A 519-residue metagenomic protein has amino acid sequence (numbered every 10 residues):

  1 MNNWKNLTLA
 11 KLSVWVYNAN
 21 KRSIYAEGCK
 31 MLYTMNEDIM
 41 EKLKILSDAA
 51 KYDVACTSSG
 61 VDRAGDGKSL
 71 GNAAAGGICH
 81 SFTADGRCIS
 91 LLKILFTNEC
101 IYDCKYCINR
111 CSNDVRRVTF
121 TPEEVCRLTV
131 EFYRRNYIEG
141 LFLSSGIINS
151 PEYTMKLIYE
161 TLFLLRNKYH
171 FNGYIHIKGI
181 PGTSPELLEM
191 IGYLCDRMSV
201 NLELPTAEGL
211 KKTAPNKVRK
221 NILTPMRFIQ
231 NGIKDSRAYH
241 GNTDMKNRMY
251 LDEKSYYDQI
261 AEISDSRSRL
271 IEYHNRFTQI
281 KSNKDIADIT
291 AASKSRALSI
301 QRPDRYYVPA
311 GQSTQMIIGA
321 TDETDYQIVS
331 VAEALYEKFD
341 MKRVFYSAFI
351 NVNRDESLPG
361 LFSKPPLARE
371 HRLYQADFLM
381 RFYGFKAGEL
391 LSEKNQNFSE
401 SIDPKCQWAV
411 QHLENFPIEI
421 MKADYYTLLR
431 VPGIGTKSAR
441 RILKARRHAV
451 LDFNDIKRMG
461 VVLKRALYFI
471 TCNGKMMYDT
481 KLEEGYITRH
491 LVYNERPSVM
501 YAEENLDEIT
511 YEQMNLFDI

Functional and structural regions predicted by a protein language model:
N2-E99, I470, K481-L506, N515-I519: Flexible, acidic/Gly-rich N-terminal and inter-domain linker regions that tether and position cofactor-handling modules
R63-A64, D244-L251, F349-R354, E389-K405: A glycine-rich phosphate-binding loop feature that marks nucleotide/adenosyl-phosphate handling sites
I94-E123: Canonical Radical SAM [4Fe-4S] cluster-binding loop centered on the CxxxCxxC motif and its immediate flanking residues
C126, N149-Y383: Conserved AdoMet/S-adenosylmethionine-binding subsite of the radical SAM
V130-S144: Short Fe-S-cluster ligation motifs
F362-P365, L379-P417: Alpha-helical ds-nucleic-acid-binding substructure associated with the helix-hairpin-helix region of base-excision DNA
N397-T427, F453-I519: C-terminal extensions
